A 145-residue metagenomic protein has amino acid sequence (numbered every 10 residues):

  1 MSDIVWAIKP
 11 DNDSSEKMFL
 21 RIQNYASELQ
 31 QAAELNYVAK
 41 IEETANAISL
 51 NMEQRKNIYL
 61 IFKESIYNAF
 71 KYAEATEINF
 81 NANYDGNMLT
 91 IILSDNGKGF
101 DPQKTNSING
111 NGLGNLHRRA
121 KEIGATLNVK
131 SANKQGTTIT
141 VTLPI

Functional and structural regions predicted by a protein language model:
D3-S15: Flexible helix-coil linker/loop segments in the cytosolic histidine kinase module, especially at subdomain junctions
E16-Q54, K121: Helix-loop-beta hinge of the Bergerat
R55-I78: Conserved ATP-binding N-box helix of the HATPase_c
E77-N87: Short beta-strand/loop element within the Bergerat-fold HATPase_c
N83, K130-G136, T142-P144: A short beta-strand-to-loop micro-motif at the C-terminal edge of the catalytic HATPase_c
D95: Acidic ATP/Mg2+-coordinating residue in the GHKL
K98-G99: Glycine-rich G1-box
K104-Q135: ATP phosphate-binding glycine-rich loop and adjacent ATP-lid/helix-beta elements within ATP-binding kinase/ATPase
